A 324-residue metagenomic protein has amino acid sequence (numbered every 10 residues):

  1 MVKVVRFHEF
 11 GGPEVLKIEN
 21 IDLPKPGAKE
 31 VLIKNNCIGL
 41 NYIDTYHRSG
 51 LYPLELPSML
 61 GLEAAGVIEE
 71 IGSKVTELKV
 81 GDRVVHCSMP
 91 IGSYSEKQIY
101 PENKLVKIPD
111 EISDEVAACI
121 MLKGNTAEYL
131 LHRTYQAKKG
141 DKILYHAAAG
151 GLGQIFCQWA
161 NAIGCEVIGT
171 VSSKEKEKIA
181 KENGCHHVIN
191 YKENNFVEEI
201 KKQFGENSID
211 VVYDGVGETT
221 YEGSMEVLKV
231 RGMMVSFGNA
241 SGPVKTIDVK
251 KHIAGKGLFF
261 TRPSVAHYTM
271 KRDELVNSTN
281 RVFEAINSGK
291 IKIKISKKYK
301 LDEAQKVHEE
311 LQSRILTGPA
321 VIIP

Functional and structural regions predicted by a protein language model:
V2, K290-K297, Q305-P324: C-terminal capping/lid region of NAD(P)-dependent oxidoreductase domains
D22-G39, S49-G92: Glycine-rich beta-strand-centered segment in the early N-terminal region that forms part of a ligand/cofactor-binding
H86-A147, W159: NAD(P)H dinucleotide-binding glycine-rich loop of Rossmann-like/cofactor-binding domains, especially the beta1-alpha1
A147-A148, V216: NAD(P)H cofactor-binding loop motif with strongest signal on the N-terminal glycine-rich segment
L152: Hydrophobic/small residue at the entry helix of a nucleotide-binding pocket
N161-G223, K271-L275: Adenosine-nucleotide cofactor-binding segment
I163, V171, T219-I291, I323-P324: Glycine-rich phosphate-binding loop and adjacent beta-alpha segment of Rossmann(oid) nucleotide-cofactor-binding
